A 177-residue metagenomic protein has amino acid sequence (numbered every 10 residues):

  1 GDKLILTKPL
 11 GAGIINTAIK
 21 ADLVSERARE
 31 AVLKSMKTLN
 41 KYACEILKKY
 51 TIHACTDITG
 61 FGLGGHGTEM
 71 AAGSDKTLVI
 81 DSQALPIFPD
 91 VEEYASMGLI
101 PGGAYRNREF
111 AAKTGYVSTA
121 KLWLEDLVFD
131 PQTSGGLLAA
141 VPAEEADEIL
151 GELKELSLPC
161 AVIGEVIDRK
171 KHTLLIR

Functional and structural regions predicted by a protein language model:
D2-R177: Helix-biased detector of long, well-ordered alpha-helical tracts
